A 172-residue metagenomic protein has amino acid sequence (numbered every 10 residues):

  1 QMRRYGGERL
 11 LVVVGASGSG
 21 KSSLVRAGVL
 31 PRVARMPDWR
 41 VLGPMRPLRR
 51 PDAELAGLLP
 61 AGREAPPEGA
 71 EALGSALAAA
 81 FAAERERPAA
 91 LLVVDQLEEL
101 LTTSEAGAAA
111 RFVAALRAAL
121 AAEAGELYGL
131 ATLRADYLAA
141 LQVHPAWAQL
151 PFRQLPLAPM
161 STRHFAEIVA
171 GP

Functional and structural regions predicted by a protein language model:
Q1-P172: Amphipathic helix/helix-loop-helix segment enriched in hydrophobic residues with interspersed Lys/Arg and occasional
